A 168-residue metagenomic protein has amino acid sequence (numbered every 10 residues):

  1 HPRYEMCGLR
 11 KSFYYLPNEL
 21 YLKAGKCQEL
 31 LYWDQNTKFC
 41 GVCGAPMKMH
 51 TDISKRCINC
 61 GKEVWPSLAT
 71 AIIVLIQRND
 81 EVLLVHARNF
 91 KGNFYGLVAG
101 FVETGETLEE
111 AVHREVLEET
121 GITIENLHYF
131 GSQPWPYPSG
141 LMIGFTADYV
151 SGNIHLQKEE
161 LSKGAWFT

Functional and structural regions predicted by a protein language model:
H1-L16, V102-T168: Unchanged
K23-K26: Phosphate-interacting basic helix/loop segments used at nucleotide- and nucleic-acid interfaces
D34, G41, L68-T70: Short, basic and Ser/Thr-rich N-terminal targeting/leader segments
D34-T37, G44, S54: Residues immediately within or flanking Cys/His clusters that coordinate Zn2+ in small zinc-binding modules
G44-M47, V64: Cys/His-rich microdomains that often coordinate metals
M49-T51, P134: Short, conserved beta-turn/loop elements at beta-strand boundaries and strand-helix junctions
T51-L97, F101, T123-I124, A147-Y149: N-terminal strand-loop-strand
